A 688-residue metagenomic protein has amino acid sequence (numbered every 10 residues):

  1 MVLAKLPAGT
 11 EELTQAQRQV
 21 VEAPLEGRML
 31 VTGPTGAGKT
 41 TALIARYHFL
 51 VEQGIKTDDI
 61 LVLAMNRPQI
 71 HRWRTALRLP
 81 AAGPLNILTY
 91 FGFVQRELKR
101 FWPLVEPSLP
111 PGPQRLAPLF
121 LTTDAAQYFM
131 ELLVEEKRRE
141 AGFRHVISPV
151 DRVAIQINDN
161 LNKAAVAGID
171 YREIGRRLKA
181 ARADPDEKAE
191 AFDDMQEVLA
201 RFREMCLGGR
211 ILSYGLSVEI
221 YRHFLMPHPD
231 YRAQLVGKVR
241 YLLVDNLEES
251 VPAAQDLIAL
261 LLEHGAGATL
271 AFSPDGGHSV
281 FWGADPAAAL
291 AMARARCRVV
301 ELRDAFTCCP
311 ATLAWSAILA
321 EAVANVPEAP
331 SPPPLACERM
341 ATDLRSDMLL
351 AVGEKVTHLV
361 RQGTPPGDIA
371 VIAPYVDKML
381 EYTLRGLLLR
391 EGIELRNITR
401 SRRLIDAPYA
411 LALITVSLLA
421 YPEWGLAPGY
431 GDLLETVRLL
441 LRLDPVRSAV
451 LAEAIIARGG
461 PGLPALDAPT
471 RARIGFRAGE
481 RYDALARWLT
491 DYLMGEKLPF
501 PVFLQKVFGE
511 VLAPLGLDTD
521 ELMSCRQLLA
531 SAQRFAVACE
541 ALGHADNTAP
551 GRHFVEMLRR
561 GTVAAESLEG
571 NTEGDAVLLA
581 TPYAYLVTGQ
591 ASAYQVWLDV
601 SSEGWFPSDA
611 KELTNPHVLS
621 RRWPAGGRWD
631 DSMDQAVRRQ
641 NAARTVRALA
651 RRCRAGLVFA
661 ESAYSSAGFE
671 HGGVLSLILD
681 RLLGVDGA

Functional and structural regions predicted by a protein language model:
M1-L109, V371: P-loop NTPase Walker
V2-E22, E26-T32, A42, L133-L243 (+3 more regions): Accessory N-terminal region flanking or inserted into the helicase ATPase core in nucleic-acid motor proteins
T35-Y47, A305-E391: Helicase P-loop NTPase motor core
F192-D193, L466-P582, G589-A591: Accessory C-terminal helicase-associated subdomains
D256-A336: Conserved RecA-like helicase ATPase core segment that couples NTP binding/hydrolysis to strand translocation
T364-D368, I372-Y492: ATPase/helicase motor core of nucleic-acid motors
L579, G589-W605: A short beta-strand element within the Helicase C-terminal
L598-D680: C-terminal accessory regions
